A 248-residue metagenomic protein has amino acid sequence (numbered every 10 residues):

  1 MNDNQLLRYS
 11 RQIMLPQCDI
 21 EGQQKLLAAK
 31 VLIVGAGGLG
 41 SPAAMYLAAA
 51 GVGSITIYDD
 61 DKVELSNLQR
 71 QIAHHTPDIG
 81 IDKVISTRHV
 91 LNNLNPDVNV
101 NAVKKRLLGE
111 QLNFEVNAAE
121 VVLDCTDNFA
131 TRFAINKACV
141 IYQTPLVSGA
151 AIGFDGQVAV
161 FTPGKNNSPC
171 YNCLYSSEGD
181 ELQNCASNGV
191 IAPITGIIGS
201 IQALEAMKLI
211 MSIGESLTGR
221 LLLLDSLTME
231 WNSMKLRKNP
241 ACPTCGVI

Functional and structural regions predicted by a protein language model:
M1-I248: Adenine nucleotide-associated cytosolic modules
